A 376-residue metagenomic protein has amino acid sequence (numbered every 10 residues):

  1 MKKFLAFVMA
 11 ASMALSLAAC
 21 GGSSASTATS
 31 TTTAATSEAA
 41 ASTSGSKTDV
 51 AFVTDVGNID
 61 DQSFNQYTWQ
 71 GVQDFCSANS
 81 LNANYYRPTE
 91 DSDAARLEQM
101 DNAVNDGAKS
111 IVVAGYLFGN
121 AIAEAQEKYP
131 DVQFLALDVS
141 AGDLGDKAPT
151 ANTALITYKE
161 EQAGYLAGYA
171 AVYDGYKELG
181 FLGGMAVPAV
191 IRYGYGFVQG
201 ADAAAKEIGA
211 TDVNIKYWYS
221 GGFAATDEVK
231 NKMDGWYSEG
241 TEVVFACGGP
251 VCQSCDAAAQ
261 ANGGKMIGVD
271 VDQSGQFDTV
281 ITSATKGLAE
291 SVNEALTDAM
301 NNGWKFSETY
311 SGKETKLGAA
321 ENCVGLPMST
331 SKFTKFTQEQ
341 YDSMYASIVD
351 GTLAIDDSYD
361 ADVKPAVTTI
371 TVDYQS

Functional and structural regions predicted by a protein language model:
M1, A25-A28: Universal eukaryotic N-terminal targeting presequences
M1-V8: Positively charged n-region of N-terminal signal peptides that target proteins for export
S16-A19: C-terminal motif of bacterial Sec signal peptides marking the signal peptidase cleavage site
G21-S23: Bacterial signal peptide processing site
T27-T29, A34-S376: A residue-level marker of the well-folded mature domains of exported/periplasmic proteins
